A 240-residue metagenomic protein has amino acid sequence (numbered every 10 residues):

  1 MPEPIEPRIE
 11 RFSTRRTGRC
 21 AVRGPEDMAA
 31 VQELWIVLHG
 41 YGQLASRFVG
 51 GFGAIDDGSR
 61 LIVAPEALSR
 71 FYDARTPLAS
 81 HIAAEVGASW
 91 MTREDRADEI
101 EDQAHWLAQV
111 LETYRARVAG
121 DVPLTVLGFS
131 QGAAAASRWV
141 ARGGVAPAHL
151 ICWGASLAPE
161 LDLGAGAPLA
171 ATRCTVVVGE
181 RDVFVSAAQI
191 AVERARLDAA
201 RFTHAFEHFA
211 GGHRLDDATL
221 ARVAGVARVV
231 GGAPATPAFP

Functional and structural regions predicted by a protein language model:
E10-V122: Serine-hydrolase catalytic machinery in alpha/beta-hydrolase-like enzymes
G40, S130, G154: Catalytic nucleophile serine of serine hydrolases, specifically the conserved "nucleophile elbow" pentapeptide
R75-H81, A155-C174: Flexible "cap/lid" loop of the alpha/beta hydrolase fold
L127-G132, A136: Gly/Ala-rich beta-loop-alpha elbow adjacent to hydrolase catalytic centers
A135-W139, L161: Hydrolases whose catalytic domains are alpha/beta-hydrolase-1, hotdog thioesterase, or metallo-beta-lactamase-like
V145-A158: A conserved short beta-strand
T175-V178, D182: Short beta-strand/loop motif that positions the catalytic acidic residue of the alpha/beta-hydrolase fold
A188-P240: C-terminal catalytic histidine-bearing segment of alpha/beta-hydrolase fold enzymes
